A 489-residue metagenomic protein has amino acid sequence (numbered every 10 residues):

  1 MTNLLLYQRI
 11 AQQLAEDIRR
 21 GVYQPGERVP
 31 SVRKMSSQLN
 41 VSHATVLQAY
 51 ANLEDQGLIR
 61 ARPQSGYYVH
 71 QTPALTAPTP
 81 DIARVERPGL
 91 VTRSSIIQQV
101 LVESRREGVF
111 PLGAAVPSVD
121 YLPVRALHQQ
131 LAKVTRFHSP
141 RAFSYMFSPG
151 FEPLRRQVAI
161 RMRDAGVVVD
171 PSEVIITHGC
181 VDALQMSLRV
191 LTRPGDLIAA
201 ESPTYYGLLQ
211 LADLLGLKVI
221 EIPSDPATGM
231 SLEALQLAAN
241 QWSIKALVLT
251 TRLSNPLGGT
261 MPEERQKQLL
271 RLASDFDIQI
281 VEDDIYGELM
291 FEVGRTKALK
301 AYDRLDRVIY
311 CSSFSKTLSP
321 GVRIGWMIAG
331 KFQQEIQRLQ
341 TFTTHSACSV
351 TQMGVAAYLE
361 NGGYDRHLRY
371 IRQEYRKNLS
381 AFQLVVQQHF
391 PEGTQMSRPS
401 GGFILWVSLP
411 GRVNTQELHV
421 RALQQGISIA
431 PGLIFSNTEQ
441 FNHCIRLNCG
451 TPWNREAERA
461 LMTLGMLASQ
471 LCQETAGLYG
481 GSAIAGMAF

Functional and structural regions predicted by a protein language model:
M1-V134, Q337, T341-C348, L359 (+11 more regions): N-terminal basic, amphipathic alpha-helical segments
R60-A61, V169, I429: Short beta-strand "wing" residues that participate in macromolecule-binding interfaces
L127, R304-Q373: Conserved core segment of the aminotransferase class I/II
V134, H138-F276, G287-D303, I309 (+2 more regions): Conserved core of the PLP fold type I
I278, V308, T394, I427: Short, conserved active-site loop motifs that form the nucleotide-linked donor/cofactor pocket
D283: Glycine-centered flexible beta-alpha turn that most often forms the glycine-rich phosphate-binding loop
R369-T394: Conserved PLP-dependent catalytic core of the aminotransferase class-I/II
